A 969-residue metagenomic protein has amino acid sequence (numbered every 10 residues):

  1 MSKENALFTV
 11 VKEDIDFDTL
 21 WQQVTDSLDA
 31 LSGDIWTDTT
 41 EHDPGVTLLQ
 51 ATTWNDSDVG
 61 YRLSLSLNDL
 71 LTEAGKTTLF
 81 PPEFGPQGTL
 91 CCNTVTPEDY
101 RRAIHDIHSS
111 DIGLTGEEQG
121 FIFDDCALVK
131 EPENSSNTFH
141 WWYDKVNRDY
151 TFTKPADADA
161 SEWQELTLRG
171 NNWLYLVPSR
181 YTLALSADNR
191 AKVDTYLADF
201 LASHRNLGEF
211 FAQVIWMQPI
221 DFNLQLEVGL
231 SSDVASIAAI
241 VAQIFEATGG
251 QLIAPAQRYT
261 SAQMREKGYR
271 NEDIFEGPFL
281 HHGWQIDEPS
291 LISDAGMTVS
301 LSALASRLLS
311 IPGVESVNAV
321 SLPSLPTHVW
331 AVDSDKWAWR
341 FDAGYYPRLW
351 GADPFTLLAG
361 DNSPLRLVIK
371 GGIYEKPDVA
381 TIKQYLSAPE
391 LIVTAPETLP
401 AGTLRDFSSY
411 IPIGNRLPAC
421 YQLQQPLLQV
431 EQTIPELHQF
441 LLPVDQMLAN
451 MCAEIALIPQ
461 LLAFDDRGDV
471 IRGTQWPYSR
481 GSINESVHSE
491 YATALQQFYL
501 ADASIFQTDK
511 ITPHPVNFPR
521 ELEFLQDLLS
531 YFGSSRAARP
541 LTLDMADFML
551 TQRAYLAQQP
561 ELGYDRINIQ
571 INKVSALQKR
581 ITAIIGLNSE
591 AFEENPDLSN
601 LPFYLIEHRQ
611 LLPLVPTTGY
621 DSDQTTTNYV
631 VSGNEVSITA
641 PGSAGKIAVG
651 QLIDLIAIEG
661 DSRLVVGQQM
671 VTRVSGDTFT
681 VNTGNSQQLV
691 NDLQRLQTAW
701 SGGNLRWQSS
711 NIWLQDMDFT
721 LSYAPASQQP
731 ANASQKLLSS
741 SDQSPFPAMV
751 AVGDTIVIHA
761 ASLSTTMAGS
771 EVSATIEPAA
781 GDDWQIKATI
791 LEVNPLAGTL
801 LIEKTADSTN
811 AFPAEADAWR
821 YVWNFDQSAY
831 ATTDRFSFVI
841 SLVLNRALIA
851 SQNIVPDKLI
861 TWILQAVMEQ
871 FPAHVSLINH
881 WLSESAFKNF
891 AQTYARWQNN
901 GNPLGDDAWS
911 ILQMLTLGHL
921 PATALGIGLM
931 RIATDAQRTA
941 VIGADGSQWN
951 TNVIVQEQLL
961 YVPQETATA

Functional and structural regions predicted by a protein language model:
S2-P44, V95-A103, I107-L280, W350-Y620 (+8 more regions): Carbohydrate-recognition loop of C-type lectin domains
T39-F80, F825: Long, low-complexity, polar/charged, intrinsically disordered or flexibly structured peripheral segments
S64-G88, E272-L291, L842-A847: A short, surface-exposed helix-loop junction/capping segment
L90-T94, A187, V234, D294 (+4 more regions): Hydrophobic alpha-helical scaffolding
E266-E375, Q913-A969: A cross-taxonomic marker for long C-terminal extensions/tails that follow the last structured domain
Q624-V631, A644-G645, E659-A731, Q743-V752 (+1 more regions): Small/polar beta-strand repeat architecture
